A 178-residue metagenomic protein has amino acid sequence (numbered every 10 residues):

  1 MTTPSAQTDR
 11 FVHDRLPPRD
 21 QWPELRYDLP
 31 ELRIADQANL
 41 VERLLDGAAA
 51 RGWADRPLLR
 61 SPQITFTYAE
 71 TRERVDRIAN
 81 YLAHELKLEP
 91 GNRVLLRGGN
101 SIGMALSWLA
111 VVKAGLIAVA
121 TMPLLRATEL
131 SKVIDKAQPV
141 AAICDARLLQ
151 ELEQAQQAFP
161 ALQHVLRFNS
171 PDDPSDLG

Functional and structural regions predicted by a protein language model:
M1-F11, K113-G178: Structural core segment of the AMP-binding/adenylate-forming
M1-N39: Flexible, non-catalytic linker and terminal segments flanking ANL/adenylate-forming cores
E42-E70, N169-S175: AMP-dependent adenylate-forming
L45-A48, T71, V75, V94 (+4 more regions): Adenylate-forming
L58, E70-Y81: Conserved N-terminal alpha-helix of the aminotransferase class I/II PLP-enzyme fold
I64-F66, Y81-T128: Conserved AMP-binding/adenylate-forming
D76-N80, G99, D135: Solvent-exposed alpha-helix faces
